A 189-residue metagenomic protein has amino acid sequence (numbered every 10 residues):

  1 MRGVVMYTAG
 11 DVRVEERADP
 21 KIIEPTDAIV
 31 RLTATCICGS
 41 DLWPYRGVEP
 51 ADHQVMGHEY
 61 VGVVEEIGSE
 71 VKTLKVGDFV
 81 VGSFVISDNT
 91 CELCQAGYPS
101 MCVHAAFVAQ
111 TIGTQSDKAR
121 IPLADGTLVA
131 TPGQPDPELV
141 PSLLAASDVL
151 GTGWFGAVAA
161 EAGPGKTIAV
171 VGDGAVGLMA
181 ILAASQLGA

Functional and structural regions predicted by a protein language model:
R2, D27-I29, T167: Residues that mark the start of a beta-strand
I22-C36, Y45-E92, I112, P132-P135: Glycine-rich beta-strand-centered segment in the early N-terminal region that forms part of a ligand/cofactor-binding
D88-V171: NAD(P)H dinucleotide-binding glycine-rich loop of Rossmann-like/cofactor-binding domains, especially the beta1-alpha1
T152, V176, A184: Hydrophobic/small residue at the entry helix of a nucleotide-binding pocket
G156, A180-A183: Hydrophobic residues within alpha-helices that form the first helical element adjacent to the glycine-rich loop
S185-A189: Conserved S-adenosyl-L-methionine
